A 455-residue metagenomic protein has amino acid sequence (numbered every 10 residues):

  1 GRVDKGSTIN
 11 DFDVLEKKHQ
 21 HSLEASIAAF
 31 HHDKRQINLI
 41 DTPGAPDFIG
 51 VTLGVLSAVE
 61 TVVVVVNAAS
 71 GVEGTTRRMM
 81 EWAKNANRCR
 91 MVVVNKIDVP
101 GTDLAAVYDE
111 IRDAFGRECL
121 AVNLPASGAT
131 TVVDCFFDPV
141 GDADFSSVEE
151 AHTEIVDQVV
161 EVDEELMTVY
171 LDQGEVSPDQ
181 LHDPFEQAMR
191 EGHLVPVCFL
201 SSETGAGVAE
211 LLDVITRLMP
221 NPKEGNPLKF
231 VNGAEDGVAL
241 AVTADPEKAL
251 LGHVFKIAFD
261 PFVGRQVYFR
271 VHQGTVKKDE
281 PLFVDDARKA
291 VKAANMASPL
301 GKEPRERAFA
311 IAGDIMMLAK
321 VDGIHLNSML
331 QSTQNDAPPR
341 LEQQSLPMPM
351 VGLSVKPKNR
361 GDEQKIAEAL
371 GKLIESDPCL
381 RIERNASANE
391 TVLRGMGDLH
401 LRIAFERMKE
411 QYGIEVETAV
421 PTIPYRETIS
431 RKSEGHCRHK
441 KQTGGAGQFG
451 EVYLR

Functional and structural regions predicted by a protein language model:
G1-R455: Structural and coupling elements of P-loop NTPases
